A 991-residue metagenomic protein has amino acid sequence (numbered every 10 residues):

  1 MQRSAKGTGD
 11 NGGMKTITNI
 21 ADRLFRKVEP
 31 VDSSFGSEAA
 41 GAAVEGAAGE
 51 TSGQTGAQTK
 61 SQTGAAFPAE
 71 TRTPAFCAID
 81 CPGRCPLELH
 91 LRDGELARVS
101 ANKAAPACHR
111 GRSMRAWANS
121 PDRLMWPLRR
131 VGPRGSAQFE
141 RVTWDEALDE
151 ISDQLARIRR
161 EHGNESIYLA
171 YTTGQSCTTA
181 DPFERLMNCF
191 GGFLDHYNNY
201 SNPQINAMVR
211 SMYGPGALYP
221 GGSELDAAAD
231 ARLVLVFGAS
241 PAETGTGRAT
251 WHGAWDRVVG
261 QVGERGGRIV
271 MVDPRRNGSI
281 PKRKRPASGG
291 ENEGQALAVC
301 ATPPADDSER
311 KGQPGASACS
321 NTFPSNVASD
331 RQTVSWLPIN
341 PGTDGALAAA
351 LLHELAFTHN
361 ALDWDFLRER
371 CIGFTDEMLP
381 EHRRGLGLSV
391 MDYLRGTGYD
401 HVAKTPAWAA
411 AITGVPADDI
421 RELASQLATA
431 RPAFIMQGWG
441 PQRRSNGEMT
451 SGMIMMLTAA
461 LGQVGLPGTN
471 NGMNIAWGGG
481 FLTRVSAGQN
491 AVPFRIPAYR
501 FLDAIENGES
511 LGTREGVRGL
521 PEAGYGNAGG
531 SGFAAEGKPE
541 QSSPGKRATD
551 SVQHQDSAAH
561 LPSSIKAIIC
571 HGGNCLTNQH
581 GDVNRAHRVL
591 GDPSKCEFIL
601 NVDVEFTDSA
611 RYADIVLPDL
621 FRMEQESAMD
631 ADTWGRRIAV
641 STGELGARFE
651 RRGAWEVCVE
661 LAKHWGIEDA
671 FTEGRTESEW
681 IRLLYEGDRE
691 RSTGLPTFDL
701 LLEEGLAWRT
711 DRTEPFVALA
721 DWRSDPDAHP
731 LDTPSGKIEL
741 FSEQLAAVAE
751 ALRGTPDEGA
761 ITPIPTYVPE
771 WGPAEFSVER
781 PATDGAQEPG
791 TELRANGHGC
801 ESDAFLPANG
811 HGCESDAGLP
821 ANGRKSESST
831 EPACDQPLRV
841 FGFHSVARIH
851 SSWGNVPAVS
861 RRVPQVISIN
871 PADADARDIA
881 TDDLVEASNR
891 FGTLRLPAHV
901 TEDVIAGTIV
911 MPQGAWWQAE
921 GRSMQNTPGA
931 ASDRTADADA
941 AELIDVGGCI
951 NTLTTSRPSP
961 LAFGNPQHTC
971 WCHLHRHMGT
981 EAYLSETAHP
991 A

Functional and structural regions predicted by a protein language model:
T8, R310-K311, K538, T783 (+5 more regions): Asparagine/serine/threonine-enriched low-complexity, disordered tracts, especially those forming N-linked glycosylation
K15-G41, G46, T63-D80: Short, Gly/Pro- and small/polar-rich lid/capping loops
T51, T55, T59, V552 (+7 more regions): Long, contiguous, secondary-structure-rich segments that constitute the structural scaffold of globular domains
R130-R141, E146, A356-P416, E644-E743 (+3 more regions): N-terminal leader/propeptide and maturation segments of large enzyme subunits in energy/redox metabolism and hydrolases
D181-R275, S279-P281, A287-C300, E309-G312 (+8 more regions): Extended redox/cofactor-interaction regions of prokaryotic respiratory oxidoreductases
G263-G266, I280-A298, C319-A430: Long, well-ordered, tryptophan-enriched scaffold segments
D273, R588, S594-F598, V604-T607 (+2 more regions): Phosphate/diphosphate-binding loops
L351, T375-T513: Active-site phosphate/pyrophosphate-binding segments
